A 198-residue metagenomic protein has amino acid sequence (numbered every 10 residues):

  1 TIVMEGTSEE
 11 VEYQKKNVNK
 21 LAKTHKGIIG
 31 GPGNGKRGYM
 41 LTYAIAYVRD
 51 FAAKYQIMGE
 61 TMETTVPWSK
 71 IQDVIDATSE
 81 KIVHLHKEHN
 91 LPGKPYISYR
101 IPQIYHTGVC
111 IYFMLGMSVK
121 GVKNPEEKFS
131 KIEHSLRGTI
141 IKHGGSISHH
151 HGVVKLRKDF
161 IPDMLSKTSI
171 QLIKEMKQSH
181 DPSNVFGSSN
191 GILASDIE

Functional and structural regions predicted by a protein language model:
T1-S135, T139, H143: C-terminal substrate-recognition/cap domain of FAD-linked oxidoreductases
G31-A46, Q103-H106, S148-P162, I192-I197: Short proline/glycine- and acidic-rich turn/helix-capping motifs at secondary-structure junctions
T64, S148-H149, Q178, N184: Short conserved micro-motifs on helix faces and helix-strand junctions that flank and scaffold key functional residues
C110, G145-S146, S183-N184: Structural motif
I132-I170: C-terminal structured "cap/appendage" subdomains that terminate the fold
V154-E198: Activity-critical C-terminal alpha-helical subdomain
